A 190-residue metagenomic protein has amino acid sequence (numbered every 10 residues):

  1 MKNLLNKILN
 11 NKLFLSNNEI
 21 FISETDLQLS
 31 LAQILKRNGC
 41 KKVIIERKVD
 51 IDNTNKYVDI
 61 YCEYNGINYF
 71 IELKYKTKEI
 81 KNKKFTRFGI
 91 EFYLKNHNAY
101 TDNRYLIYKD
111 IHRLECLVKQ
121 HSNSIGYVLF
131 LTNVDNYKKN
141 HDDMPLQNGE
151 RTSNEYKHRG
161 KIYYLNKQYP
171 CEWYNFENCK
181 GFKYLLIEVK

Functional and structural regions predicted by a protein language model:
M1-E46: Acidic-basic catalytic patches of nuclease active cores, encompassing PD-(D/E)XK and other metal-cofactor nuclease
L13, I44-D52, R151-Y156: N-terminal intrinsically disordered, cationic/polar leader segments that include organellar targeting peptides
S16-N17, Y93-Y105: Surface-exposed cleft-lining segments at the edges of enzyme active sites
L35-E63: A short acidic/basic microdomain associated with nuclease active sites
K56, K138-N175: Short, low-complexity, polybasic intrinsically disordered segments
I60-C62, I67-N82, G89-F92, L114: Conserved catalytic cores of phosphodiester-cleaving nucleases, focusing on short active-site segments
E115-P145: Nucleic-acid nuclease catalytic cores
Y174-K190: C-terminal edge-of-domain segments
